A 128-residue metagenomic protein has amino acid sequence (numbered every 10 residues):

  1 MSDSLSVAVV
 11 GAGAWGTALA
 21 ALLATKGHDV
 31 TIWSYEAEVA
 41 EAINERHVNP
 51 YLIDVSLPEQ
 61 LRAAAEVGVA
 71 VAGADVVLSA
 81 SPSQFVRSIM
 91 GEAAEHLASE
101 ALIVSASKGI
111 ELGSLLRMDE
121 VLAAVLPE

Functional and structural regions predicted by a protein language model:
M1-V55, R62-A65, E92: NAD(P)+-binding Rossmann beta1-loop-alpha1 motif at the extreme N-terminus of oxidoreductases
L57, V67-A72, V76-E128: Rossmann-like NAD(P)(H) cofactor-binding subdomain of soluble oxidoreductases
